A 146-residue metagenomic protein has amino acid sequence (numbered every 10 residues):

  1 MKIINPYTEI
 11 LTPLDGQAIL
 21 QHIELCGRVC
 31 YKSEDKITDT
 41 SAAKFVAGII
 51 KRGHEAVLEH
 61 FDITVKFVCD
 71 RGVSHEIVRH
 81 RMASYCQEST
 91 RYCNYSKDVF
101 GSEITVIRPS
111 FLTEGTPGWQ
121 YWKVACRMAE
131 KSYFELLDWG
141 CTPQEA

Functional and structural regions predicted by a protein language model:
M1-E145: Family-specific signature for flavin-dependent thymidylate synthase
